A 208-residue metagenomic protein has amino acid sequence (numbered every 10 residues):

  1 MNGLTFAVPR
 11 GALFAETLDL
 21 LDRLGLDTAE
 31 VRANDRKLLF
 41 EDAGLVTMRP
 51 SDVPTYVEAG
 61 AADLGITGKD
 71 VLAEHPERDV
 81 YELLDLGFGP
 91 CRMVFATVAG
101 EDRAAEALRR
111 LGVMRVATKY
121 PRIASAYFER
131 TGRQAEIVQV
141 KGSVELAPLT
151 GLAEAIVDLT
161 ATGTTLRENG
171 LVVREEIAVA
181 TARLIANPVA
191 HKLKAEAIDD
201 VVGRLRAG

Functional and structural regions predicted by a protein language model:
M1-G208: Domain-level signature for soluble enzymes in the chorismate/prephenate branch of the shikimate pathway
